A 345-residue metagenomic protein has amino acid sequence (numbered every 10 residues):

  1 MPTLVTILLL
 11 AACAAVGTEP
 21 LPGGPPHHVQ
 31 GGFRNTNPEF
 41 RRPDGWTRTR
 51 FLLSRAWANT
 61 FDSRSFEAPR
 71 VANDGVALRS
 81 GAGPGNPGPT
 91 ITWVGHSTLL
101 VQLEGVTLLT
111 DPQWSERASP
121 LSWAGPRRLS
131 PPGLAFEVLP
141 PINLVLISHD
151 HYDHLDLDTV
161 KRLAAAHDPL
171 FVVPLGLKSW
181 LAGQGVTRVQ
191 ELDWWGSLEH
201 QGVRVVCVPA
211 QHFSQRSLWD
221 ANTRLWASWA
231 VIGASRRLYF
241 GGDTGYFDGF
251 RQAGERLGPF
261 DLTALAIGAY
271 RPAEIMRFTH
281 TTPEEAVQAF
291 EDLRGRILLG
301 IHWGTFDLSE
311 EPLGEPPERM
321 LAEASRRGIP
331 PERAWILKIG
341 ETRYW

Functional and structural regions predicted by a protein language model:
P2-A12: Bacterial N-terminal signal peptides
C13-V138, I232-G242, D261-G268, A322: Metallo-beta-lactamase
A14-F40, F136, L144, H151 (+4 more regions): Cap/insert and terminal regions of metallo-dependent hydrolase folds
R48, W123-V172, R188-Q190, G258-A264: Active-site metal-binding motif and surrounding structural segment of the metallo-beta-lactamase
R64-N86, P174-R236, R319-E341: Metallo-beta-lactamase
T98-E104, E199-D261, R277, T281-E285: Catalytic core of the metallo-beta-lactamase
P112-P132, F213-D220, R271-H280, D307: Acidic/histidine-rich helix-loop elements that form or flank divalent-metal/phosphate-binding sites at the catalytic
D158-L163, Q184-G185, G249-A253: A short acidic, amphipathic alpha-helical/loop segment
